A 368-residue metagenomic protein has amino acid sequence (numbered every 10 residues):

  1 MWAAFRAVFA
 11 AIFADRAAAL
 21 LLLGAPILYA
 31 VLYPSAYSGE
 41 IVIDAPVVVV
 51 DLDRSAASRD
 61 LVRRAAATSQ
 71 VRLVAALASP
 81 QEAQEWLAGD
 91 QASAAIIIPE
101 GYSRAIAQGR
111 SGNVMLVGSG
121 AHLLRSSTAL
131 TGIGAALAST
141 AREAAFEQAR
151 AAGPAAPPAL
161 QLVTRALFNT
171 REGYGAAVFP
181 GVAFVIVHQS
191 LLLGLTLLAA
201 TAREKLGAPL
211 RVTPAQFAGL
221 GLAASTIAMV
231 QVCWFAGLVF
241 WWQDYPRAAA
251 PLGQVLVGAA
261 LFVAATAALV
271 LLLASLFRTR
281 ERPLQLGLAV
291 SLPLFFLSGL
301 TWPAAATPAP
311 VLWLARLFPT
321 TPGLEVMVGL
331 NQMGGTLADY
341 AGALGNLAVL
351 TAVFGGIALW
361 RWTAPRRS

Functional and structural regions predicted by a protein language model:
M1-F13, M327: A short amphipathic helical element positioned immediately N-terminal to and/or at the very start of a transmembrane
A11, R16-R59, G118-L124, A138-C233 (+4 more regions): Transmembrane helix-boundary elements of multi-pass transport/secretion proteins, especially ABC-type permease modules
I12, A65-A66: Hydrophobic C-terminal alpha-helix "anchor/cap" residues
A25-Y29, G134, F184, A223 (+3 more regions): Transmembrane alpha-helical core residues of multi-pass small-molecule transporters, especially secondary transporters
Y33, G237, A249-S368: Membrane-spanning alpha-helical segments of multipass transporters and channels
A66-R142: Extracytoplasmic loops/domains of multi-pass membrane proteins
S93, G181, V185, A224 (+5 more regions): Membrane-embedded alpha-helical bundles that form the substrate/pore pathway in multi-pass transport systems
